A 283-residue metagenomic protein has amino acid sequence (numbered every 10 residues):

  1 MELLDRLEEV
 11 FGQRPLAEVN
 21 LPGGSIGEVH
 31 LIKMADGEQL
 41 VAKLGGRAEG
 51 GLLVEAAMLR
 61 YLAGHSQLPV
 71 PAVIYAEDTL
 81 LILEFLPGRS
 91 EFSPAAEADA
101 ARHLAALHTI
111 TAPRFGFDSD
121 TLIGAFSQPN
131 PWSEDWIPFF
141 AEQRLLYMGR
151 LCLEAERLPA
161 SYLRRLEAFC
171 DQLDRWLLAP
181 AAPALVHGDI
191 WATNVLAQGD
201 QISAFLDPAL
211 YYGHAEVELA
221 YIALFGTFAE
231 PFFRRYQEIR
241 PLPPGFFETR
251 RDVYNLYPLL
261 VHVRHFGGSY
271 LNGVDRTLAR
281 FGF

Functional and structural regions predicted by a protein language model:
M1-V10, A112-L185, Q198, E238 (+1 more regions): An alpha-helical support segment within catalytic cores of ATP-dependent transferases
G12-V19: Conserved N-terminal boundary motif of the eukaryotic protein kinase catalytic domain
V19-P138, F283: ATP-binding pocket architecture of kinase catalytic cores
L52, E97-A100, Y162, L166 (+1 more regions): Hydrophobic packing residues in well-ordered alpha-helices of helical domains and bundles
E84, Y257-R264: Conserved PLP-binding active-site segment of the aspartate aminotransferase-like
P129, E134-A141, R150, P183-L185 (+4 more regions): Active-site Asp-x-Gly
H262-F283: ATP/Mg2+ or Mg2+-diphosphate-binding catalytic cores that bind nucleotide phosphates or diphosphates via glycine-rich
